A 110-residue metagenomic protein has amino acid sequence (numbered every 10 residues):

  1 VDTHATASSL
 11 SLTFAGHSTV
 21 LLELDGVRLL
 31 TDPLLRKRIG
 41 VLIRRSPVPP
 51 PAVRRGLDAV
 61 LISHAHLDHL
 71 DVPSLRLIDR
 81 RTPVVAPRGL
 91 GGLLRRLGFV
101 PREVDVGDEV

Functional and structural regions predicted by a protein language model:
D2, L24-A65, V72-L77, G89: Pre-active-site segment of Zn-dependent metallo-hydrolases
D2-S8, A86-V110: Metallo-beta-lactamase
S9-S11, I78-V84: Short active-site oxyanion
L12-G16: A short catalytic or substrate-binding loop motif that flags glycine-/basic-rich loops and adjacent residues that bind
T19-L22: Short beta-strand scaffold segments in enzyme catalytic cores
V27, R80-P83, F99: A short helix->loop->beta-strand "cap" motif at the edges of active sites that frequently abuts
L75-D79, L94-R96: Alpha-helix C-terminal capping segments
